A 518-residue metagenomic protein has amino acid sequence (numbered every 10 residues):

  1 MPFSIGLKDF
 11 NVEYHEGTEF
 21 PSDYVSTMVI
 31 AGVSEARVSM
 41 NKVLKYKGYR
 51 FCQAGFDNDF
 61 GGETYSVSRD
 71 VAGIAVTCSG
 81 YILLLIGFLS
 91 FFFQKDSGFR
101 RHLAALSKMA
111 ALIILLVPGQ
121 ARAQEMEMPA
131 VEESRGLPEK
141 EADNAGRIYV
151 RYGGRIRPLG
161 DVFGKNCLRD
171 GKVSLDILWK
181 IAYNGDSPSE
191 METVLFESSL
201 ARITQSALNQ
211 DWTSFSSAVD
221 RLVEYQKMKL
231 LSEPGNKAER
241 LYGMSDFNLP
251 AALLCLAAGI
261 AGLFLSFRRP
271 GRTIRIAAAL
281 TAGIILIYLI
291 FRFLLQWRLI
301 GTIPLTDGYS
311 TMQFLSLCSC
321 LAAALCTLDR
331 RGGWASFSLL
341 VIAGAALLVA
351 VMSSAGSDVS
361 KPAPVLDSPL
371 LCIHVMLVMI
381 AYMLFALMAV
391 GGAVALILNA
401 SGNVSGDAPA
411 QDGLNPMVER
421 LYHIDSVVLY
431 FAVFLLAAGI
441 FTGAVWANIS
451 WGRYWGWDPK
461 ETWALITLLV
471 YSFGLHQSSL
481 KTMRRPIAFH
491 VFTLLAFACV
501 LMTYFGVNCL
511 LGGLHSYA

Functional and structural regions predicted by a protein language model:
M1-A518: Solvent-exposed, non-transmembrane regions of integral membrane proteins
